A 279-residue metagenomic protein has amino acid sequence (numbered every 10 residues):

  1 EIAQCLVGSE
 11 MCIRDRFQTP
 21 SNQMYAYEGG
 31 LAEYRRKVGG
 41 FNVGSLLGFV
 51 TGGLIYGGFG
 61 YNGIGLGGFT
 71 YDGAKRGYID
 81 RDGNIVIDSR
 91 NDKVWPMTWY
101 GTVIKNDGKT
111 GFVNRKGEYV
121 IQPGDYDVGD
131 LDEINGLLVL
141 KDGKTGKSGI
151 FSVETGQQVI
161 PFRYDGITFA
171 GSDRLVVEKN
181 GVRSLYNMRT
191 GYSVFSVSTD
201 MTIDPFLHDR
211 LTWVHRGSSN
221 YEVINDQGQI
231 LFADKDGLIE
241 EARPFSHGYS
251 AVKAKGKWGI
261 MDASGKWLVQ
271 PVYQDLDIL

Functional and structural regions predicted by a protein language model:
E1-G8: Positively charged, low-complexity/disordered segments
S9-E10, R14-L279: Residue-level detector of conserved, function-critical positions
